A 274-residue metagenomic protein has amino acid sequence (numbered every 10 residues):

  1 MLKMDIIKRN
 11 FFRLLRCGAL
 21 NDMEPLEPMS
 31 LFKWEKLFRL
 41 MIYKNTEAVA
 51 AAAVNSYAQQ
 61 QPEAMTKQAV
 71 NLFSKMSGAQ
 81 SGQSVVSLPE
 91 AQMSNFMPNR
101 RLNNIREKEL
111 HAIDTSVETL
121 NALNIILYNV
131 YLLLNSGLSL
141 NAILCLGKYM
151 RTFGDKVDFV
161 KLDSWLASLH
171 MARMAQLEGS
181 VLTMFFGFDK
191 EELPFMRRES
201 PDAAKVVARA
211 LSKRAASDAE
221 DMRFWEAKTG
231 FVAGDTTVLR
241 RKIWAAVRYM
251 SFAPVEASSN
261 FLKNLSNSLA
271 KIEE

Functional and structural regions predicted by a protein language model:
M1-E274: Conserved NTP-donor binding/palm subdomain of two-metal-ion nucleotidyltransferases/polymerases, i.e., the charged
